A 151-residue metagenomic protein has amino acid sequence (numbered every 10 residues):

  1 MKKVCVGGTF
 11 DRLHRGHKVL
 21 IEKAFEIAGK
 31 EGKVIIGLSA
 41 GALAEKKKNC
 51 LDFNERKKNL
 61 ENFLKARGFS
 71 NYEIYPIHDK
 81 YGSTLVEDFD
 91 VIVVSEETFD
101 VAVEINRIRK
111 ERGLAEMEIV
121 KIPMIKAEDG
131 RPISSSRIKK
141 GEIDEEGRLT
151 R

Functional and structural regions predicted by a protein language model:
M1-R151: Nucleotidyltransferase catalytic core that binds NTPs
